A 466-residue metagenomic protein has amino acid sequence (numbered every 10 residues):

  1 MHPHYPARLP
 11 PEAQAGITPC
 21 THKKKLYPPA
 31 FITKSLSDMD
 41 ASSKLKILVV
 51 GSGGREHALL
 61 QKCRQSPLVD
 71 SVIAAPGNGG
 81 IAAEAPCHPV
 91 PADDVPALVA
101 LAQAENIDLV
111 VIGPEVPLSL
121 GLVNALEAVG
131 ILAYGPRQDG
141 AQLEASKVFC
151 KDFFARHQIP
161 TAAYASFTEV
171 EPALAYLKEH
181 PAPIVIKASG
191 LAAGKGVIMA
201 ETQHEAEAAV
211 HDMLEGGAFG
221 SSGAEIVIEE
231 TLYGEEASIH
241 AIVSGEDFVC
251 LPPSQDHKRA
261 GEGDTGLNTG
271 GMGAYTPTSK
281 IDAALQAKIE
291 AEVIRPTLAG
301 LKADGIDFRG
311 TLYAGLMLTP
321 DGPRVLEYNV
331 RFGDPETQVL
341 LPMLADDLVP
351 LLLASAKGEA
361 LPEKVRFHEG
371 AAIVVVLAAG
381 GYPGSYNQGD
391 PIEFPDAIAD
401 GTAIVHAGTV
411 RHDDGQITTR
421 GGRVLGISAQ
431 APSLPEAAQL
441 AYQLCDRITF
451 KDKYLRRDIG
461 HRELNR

Functional and structural regions predicted by a protein language model:
A13-G16: Short Gly/Ser/Thr- and charged-rich N-terminal loops/segments that act as flexible capping/hinge elements
S35-D139: ATP-binding N-terminal substructure of ATP-dependent carboxylate-amine bond-forming enzymes
Y134-G196: A conserved helix-loop-beta module that forms one wall/lid of the active-site cleft in ATP-utilizing catalytic domains
G196, A200-T337: Internal nucleotide-binding/catalytic subdomain
E290-L312, N329-A399, H412: Active-site "cap" helix and flanking loop/linker of ATP-utilizing ligase/carboxylase catalytic domains
Q388-G426: Generic long, charged, amphipathic alpha-helical segments
T419-R466: Generic C-terminus detector
